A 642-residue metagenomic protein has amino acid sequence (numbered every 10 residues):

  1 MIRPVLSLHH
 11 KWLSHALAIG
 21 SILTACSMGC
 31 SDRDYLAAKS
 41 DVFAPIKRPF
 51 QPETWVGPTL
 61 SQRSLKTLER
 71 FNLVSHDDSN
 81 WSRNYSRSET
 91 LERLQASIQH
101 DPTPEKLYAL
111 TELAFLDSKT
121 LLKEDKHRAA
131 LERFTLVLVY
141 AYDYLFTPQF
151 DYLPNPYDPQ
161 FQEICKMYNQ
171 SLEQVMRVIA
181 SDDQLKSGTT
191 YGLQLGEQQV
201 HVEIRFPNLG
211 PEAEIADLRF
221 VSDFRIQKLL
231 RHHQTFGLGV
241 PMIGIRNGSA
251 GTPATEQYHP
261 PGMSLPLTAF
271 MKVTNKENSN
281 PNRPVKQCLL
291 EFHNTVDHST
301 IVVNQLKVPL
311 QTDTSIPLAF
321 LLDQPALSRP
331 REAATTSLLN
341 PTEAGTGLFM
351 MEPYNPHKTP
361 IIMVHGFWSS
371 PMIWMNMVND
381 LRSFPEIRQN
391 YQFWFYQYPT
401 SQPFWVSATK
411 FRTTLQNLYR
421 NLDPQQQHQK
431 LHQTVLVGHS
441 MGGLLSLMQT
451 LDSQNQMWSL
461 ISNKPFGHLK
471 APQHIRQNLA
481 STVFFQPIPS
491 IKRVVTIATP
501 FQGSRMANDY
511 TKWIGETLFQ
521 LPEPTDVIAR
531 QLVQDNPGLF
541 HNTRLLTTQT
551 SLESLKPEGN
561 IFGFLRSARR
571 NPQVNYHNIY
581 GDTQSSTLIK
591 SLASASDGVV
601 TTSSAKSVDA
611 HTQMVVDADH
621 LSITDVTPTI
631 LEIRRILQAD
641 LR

Functional and structural regions predicted by a protein language model:
I2-L17: Bacterial N-terminal signal peptides that target proteins for export
H15-A25: Bacterial N-terminal signal peptides
C26-C30: N-terminal Sec signal peptide cleavage junction
S31-K106, L110-I361, S370-N376, Q392-F395 (+2 more regions): Flexible, membrane-associating and regulatory peripheral segments of lipid-active enzymes
R70, L121, P371-M372, F404 (+3 more regions): Short, solvent-exposed loop/turn elements at domain surfaces
F115-Y191, I361-F367, Y396-T547, D597: Serine-dependent carboxylesterase/thioesterase catalytic core of lipase-like alpha/beta-hydrolase/SGNH enzymes
M375-Y391: Short amphipathic alpha-helix adjacent to the substrate-entry channel of hydrolases
E516-R642: C-terminal subdomain of alpha/beta-hydrolase-fold enzymes, centered on the catalytic histidine and its supporting
